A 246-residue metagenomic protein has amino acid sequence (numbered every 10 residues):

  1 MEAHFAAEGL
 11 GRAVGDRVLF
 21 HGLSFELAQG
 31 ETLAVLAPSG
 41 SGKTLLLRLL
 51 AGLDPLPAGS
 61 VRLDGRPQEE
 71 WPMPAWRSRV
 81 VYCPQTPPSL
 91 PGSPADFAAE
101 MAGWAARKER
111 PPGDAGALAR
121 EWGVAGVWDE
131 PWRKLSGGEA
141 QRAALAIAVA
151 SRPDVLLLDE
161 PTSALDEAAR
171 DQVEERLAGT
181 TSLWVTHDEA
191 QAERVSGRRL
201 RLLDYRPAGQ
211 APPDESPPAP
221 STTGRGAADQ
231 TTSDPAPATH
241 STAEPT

Functional and structural regions predicted by a protein language model:
A51: Helix-to-loop junction immediately C-terminal to a conserved catalytic motif
P67-V81: ABC ATPase NBD coupling module
R79, T86, P91-E109: Q-loop/switch helix immediately C-terminal to the Walker
R110-W128: Conserved ABC ATPase "signature" region
P131-E139: Conserved ABC ATPase signature
L145: Hydrophobic anchor residue at the start of the ABC signature
L156-E160: Catalytic Walker B motif of ABC-type/P-loop ATPase nucleotide-binding domains
